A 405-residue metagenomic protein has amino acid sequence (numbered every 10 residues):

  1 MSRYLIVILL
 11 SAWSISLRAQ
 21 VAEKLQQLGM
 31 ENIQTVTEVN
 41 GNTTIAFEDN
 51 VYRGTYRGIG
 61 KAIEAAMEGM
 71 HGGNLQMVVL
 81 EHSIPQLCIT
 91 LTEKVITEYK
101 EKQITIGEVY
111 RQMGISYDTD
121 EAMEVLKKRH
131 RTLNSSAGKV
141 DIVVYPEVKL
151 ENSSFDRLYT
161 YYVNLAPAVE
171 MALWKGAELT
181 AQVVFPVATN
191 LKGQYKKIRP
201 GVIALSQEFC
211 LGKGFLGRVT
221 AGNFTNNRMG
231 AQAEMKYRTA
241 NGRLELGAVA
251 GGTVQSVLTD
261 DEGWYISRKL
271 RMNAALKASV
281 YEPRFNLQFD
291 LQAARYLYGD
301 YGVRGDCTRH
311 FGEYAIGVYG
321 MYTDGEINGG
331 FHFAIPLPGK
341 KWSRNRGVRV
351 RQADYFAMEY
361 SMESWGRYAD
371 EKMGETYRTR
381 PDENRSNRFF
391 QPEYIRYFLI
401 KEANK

Functional and structural regions predicted by a protein language model:
M1-Y4: Positively charged n-region of N-terminal signal peptides that target proteins for export
I8-L17: Hydrophobic h-region of N-terminal signal peptides that target proteins for export in Gram-negative bacteria
Q20-A204, S267, I400-K405: Outer-membrane beta-barrel initiation region
T44-A46, I142-S154, L179-V187, G212-F224 (+4 more regions): Transmembrane beta-strand segments that form the barrel wall of outer-membrane beta-barrel proteins
T55, S153-Y162, L173-K175, P186-P200 (+6 more regions): Solvent-exposed loop/turn segments connecting transmembrane beta-strands in outer-membrane beta-barrel proteins
V79-L126, P283-D290, Y296-G299, H310-A315 (+1 more regions): Flexible, glycine-rich linker and terminal segments associated with outer-membrane beta-barrel/transport systems
H130-D141, A172-E178, C210-L216, A240-L246 (+2 more regions): Short loop/turn motifs that connect adjacent beta-strands in outer-membrane beta-barrel proteins
V163-L173, I198-G212, G230-A250, M272-E282 (+2 more regions): Feature captures outer-membrane beta-barrel proteins of Gram-negative bacteria and organelles
